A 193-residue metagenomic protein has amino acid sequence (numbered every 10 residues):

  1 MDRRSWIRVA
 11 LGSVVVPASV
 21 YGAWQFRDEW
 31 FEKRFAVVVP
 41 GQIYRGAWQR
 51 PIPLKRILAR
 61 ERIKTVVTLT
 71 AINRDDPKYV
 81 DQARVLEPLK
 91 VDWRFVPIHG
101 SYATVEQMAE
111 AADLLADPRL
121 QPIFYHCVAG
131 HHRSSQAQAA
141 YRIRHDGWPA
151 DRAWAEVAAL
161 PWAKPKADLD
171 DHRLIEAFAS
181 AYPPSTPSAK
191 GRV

Functional and structural regions predicted by a protein language model:
D2-I123, A139-V193: Cys-dependent protein tyrosine phosphatase-like superfamily
C127: Short cysteine clusters
G130: Substrate/cofactor-recognition hotspot
S134: Ser/Thr-glycine-rich phosphate-binding loops at phosphate-binding pockets of nucleotides, nucleotide cofactors
